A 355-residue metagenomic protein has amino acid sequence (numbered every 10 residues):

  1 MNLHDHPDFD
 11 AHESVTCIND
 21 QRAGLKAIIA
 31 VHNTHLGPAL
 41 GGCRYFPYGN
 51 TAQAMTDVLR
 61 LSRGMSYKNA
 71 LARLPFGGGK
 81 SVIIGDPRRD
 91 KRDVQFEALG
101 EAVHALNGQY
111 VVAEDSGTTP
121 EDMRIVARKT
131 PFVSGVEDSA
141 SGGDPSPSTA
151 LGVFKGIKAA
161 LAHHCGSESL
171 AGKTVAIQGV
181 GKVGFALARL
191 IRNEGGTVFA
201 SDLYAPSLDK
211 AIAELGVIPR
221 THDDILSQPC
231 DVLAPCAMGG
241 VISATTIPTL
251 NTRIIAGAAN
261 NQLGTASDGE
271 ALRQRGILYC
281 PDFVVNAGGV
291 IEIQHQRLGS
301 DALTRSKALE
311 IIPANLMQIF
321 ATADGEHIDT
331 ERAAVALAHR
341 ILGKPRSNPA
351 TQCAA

Functional and structural regions predicted by a protein language model:
M1-S141: N-terminal ligand-binding/catalytic initiation module
N69-L74, Q109-E114, C165-T174, H222 (+2 more regions): Flexible, glycine/charged-enriched surface loops at secondary-structure junctions
Y110, V198, P219, L278-Y279 (+1 more regions): Hydrophobic beta-strand scaffold residues
D144-V232: Glycine-rich phosphate/diphosphate-binding loop of Rossmann-like nucleotide-binding domains
P147, K182-L187, V241-T245, L263-T265 (+1 more regions): Short glycine/serine/threonine-rich phosphate/pyrophosphate-binding segments that cradle anionic phosphate groups
L161, R253-A355: Adenosine-phosphate binding glycine-rich loop
L203-V284: Rossmann-like adenosine-cofactor binding region
